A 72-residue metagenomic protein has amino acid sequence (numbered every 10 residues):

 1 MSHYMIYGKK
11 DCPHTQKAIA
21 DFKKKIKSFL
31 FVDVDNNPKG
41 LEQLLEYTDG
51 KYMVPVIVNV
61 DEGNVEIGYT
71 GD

Functional and structural regions predicted by a protein language model:
M1-L30: Local sequence-structure signature of Cys/Sec-based thiol-disulfide redox active-site neighborhoods
K9, V34, V60: Acidic/polar N-terminal loop/beta-strand segments that form early-domain functional surfaces
C12, N37, V65: Surface-exposed, flexible loop/turn segments at secondary-structure boundaries
A20-F22, E46, G71-D72: Short, glycine/charged-enriched secondary-structure capping and boundary segments
S28-L41: Thiol-based oxidoreductase modules, predominantly thioredoxin-like and allied folds used for disulfide exchange
E42-T48: Short amphipathic alpha-helix with an adjacent loop that forms part of the alpha/beta core around
T48-V58: Structural micro-motif
N59-D72: Non-catalytic, surface beta->alpha helical segment in thiol-disulfide oxidoreductase systems
